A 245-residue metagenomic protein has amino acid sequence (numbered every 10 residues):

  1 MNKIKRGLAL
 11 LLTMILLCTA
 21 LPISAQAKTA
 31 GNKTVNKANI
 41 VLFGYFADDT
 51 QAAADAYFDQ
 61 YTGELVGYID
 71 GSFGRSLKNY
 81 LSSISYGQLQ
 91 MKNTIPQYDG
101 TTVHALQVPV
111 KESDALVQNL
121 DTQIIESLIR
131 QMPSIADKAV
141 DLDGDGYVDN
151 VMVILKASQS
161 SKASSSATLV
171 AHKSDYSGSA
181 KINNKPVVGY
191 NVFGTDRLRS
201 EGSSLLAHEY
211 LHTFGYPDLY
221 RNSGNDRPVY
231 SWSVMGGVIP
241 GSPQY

Functional and structural regions predicted by a protein language model:
M1-L11: Bacterial N-terminal signal peptides that target proteins for export
L11-T19: Bacterial N-terminal signal peptides
C18-K33: Sec-dependent signal peptide cleavage junction
G31-Y61, A115: Fold-level signature of zinc-dependent metallopeptidase catalytic domains
V35-I40, G146-V151, Y230-W232: Loop/turn elements at helix/coil->beta-strand transitions in domains of secreted/extracellular proteins
T50-M91: Active-site-surrounding "flap" and adjacent substrate/cofactor-binding loops of secreted or lumenal enzymes, prototyped
R75-N183: Active-site-proximal segments of metallohydrolase catalytic domains
N150, K156-Y245: Extracellular hydrolytic enzyme modules, especially secreted metalloproteases of the metzincin/thermolysin-like class
